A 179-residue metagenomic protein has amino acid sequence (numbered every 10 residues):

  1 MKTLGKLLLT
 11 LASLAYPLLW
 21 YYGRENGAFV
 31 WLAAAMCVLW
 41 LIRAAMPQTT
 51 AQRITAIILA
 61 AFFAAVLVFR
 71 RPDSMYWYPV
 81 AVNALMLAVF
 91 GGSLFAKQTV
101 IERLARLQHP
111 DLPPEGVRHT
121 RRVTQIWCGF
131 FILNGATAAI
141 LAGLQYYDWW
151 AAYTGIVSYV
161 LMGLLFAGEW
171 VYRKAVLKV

Functional and structural regions predicted by a protein language model:
M1-L9: N-terminal membrane topogenic signal
K2-T3, L19, G27, T154 (+2 more regions): Residues lining hydrophobic/aromatic ligand-binding pockets adjacent to catalytic sites
T10, L14, A34-L41, I57-A64 (+3 more regions): Hydrophobic alpha-helical transmembrane segments of multipass integral membrane proteins
P17-F29, W40-Q48, F69, Q145-Y146: Short, hydrophobic transmembrane alpha-helix segments
A28, T99, L177-V179: Secondary-structure junction/capping motif
I42-N83: Long, highly hydrophobic alpha-helical transmembrane signal-anchor segments
R71-R121: Membrane-proximal helix-loop-helix units in multi-pass membrane proteins
L112-V179: C-terminal membrane-adjacent module
